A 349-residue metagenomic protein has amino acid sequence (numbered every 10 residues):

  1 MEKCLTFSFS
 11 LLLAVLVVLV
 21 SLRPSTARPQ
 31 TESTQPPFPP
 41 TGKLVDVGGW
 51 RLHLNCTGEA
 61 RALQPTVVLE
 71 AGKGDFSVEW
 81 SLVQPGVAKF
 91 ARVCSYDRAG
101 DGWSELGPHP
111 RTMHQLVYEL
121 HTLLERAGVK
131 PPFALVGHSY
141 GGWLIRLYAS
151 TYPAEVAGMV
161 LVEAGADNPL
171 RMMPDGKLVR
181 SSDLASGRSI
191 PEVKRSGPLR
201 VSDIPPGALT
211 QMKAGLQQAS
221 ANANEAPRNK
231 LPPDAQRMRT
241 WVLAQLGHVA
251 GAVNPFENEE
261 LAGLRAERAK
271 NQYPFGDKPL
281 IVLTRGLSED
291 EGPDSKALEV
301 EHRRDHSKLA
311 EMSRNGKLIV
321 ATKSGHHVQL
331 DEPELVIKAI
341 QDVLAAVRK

Functional and structural regions predicted by a protein language model:
S33-R51: N-terminal cap/lid segment of alpha/beta-hydrolase-fold proteins
G48-W103: Conserved HGGG/HGGXW glycine-rich cap/lid loop of the alpha/beta-hydrolase fold
N55-T57, R98-V136, Y140, Y152 (+1 more regions): Active-site loop/oxyanion-hole signature of alpha/beta-hydrolase fold enzymes
G74, R98-G102, G141, A166 (+1 more regions): Alpha/beta-hydrolase active-site loop signature
P131-M173: Conserved hydrolase catalytic core segment
V162-P205: Flexible "cap/lid" loop of the alpha/beta hydrolase fold
P227-V320: Conserved serine/cysteine hydrolase catalytic core
R314-K349: Catalytic active-site module of serine/aspartate enzymes centered on a nucleophile-bearing elbow/loop
